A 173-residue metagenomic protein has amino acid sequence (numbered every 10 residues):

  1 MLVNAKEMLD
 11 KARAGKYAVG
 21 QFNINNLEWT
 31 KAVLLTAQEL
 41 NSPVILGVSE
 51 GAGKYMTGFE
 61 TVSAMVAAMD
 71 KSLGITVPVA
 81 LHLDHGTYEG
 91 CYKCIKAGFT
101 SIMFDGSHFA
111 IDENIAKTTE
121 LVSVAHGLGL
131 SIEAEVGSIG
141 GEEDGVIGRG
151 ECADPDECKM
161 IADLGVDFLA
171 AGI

Functional and structural regions predicted by a protein language model:
V3-A14, N26-A52, T57-T76, H85-I173: Alpha/beta enzyme core
V19-N23, L81-H82, M103: Short catalytic-loop micro-motif centered on adjacent basic/acidic residues
